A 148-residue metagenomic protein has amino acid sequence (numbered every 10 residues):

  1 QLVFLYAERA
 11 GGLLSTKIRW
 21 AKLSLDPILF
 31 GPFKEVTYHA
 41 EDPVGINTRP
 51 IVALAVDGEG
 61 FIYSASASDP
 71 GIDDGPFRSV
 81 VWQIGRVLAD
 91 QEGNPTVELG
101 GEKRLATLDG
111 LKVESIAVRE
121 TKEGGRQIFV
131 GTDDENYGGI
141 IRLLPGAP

Functional and structural regions predicted by a protein language model:
Q1-P148: Sequence/structural signature of beta-propeller domains
